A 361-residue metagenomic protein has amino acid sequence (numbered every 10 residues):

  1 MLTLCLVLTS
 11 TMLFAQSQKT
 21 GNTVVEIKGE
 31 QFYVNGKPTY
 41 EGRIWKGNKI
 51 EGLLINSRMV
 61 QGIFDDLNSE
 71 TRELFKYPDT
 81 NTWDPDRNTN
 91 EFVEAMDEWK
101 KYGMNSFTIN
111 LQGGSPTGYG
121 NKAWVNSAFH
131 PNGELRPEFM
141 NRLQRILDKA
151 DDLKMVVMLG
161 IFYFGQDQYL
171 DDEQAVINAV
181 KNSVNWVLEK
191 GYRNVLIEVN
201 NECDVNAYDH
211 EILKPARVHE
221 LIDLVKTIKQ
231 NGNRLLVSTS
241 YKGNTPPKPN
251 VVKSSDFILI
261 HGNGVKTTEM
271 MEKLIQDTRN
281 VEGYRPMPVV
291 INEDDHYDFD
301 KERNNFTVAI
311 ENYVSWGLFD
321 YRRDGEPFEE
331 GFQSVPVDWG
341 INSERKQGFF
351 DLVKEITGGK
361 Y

Functional and structural regions predicted by a protein language model:
M1-T20: Bacterial Sec-dependent N-terminal signal peptides
L2-T3, L143, E302: Generic alpha-helix initiation/capping and coil-helix boundary signal
S17-I27, R193: Short linear motifs in intrinsically disordered
T23, E30-V34, P38-D86, P286-D300 (+1 more regions): Extended substrate-binding grooves/exosites of carbohydrate-active enzymes
I27-K28, D152: Short, well-ordered loop/turn elements at secondary-structure boundaries
Y33, K37-T39, I44-S255, H261: Active-site mouth of glycoside hydrolases
A179-K181, N194-L196, N200-G348: Extracellular glycoside hydrolase catalytic/binding regions
